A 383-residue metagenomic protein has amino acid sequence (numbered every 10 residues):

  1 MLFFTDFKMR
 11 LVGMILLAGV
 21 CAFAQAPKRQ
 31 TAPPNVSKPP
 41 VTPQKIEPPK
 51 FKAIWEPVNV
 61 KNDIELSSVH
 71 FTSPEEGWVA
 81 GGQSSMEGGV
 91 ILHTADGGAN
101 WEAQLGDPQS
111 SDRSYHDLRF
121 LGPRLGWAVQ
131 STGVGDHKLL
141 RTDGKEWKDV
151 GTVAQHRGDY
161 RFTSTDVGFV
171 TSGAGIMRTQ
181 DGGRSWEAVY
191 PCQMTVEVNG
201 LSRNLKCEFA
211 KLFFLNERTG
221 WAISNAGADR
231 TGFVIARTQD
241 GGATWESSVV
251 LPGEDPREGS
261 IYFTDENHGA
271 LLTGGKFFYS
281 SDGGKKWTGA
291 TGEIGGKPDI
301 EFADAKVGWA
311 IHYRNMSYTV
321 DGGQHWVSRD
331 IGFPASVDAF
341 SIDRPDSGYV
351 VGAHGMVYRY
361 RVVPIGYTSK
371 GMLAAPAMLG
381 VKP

Functional and structural regions predicted by a protein language model:
M1-F4, V20, P34, F277: Intrinsic disorder/low-complexity segments
L2-V12: Bacterial N-terminal signal peptides that target proteins for export
V12-C21: Bacterial N-terminal signal peptides
Q25-P383: Residue-level hotspots at or immediately adjacent to binding/recognition sites across diverse folds
